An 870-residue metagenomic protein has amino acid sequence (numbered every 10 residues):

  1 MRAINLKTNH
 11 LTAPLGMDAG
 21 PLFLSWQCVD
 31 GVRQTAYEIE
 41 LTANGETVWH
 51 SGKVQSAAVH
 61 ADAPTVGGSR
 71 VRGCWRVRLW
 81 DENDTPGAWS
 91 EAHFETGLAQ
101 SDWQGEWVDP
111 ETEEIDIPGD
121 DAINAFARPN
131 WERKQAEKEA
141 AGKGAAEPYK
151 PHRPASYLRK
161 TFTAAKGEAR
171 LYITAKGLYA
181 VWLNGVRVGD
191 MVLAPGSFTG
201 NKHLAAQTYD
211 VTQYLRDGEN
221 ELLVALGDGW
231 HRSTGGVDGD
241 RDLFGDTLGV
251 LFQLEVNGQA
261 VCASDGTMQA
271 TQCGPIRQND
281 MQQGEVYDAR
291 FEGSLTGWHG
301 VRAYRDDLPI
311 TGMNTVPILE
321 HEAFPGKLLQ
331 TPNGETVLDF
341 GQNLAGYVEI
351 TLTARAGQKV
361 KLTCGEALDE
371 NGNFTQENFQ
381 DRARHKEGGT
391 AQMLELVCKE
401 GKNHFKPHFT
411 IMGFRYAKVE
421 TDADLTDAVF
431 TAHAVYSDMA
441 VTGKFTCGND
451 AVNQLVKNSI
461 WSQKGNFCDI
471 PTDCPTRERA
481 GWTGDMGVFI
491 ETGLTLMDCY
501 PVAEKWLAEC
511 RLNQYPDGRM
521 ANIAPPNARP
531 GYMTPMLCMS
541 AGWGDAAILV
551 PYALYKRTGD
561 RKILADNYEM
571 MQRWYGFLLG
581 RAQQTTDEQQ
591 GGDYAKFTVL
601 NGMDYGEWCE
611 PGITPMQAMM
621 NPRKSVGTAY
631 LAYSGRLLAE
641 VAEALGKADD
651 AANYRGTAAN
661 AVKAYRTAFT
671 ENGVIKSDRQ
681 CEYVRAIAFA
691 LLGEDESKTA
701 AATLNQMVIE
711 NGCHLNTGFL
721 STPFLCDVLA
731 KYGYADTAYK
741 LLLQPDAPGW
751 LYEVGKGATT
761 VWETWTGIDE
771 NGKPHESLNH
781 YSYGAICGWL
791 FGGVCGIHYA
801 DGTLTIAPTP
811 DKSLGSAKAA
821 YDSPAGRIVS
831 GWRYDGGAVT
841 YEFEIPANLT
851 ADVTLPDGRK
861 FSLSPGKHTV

Functional and structural regions predicted by a protein language model:
M1-T476, G484-D485, C499-E504, A521-A528 (+3 more regions): Extracellular/oxidizing-compartment recognition motifs
P86-A88, R232-T234, Q259-S264, V502-A503 (+9 more regions): Acidic/polar loop patches that form or flank catalytic/metal-binding clefts of enzymes that bind anionic ligands
A146-R153, R170, G196-G200, D210-T212 (+17 more regions): Alpha-helix capping and helix-loop boundary segments enriched in small/acidic/polar residues
I173, Y347-E366, E420, G484-Q514 (+5 more regions): Alpha-helical support elements that line or immediately flank enzyme active sites and cofactor-binding pockets
G177-L178, V256, A260-Q272, Y416 (+5 more regions): Active-site acid/base region of carbohydrate-active enzymes
D246, L251, T267-F291, T311-E322 (+3 more regions): Non-catalytic C-terminal accessory modules of carbohydrate-active enzymes
G284-D288, E478, L496, A546-I548 (+5 more regions): C-terminal capping/lid segments that line or modulate ligand- or cofactor-binding pockets
